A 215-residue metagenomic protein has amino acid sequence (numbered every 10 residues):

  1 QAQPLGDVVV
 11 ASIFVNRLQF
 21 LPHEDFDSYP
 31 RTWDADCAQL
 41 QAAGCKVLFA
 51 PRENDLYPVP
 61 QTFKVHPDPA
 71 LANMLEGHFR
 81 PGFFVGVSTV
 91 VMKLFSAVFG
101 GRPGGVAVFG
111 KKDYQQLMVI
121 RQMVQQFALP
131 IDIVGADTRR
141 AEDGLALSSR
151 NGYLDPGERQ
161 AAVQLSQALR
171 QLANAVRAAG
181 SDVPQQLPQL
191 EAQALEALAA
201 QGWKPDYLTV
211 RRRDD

Functional and structural regions predicted by a protein language model:
Q1-R213: Nucleotidyltransferase catalytic core that binds NTPs
